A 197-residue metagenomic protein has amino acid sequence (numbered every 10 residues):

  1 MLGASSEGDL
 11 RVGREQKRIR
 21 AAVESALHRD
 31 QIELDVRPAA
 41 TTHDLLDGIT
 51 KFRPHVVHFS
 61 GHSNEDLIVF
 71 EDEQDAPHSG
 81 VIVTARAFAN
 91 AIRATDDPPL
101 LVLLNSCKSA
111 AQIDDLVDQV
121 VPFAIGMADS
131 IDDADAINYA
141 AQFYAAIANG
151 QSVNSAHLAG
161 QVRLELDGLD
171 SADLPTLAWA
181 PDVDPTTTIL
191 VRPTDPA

Functional and structural regions predicted by a protein language model:
M1-A85, D115: A domain-level signal for caspase-like cysteine endopeptidase catalytic cores and their zymogen-processing architecture
F59-Q142: Catalytic cores of nucleophile-dependent amide-cleaving enzymes
H78-D97, A148-A197: Caspase-like cysteine protease fold
Y139-Q151: Active-site proximal helix-loop segment of RNase H-like, two-metal nucleases, encompassing DDE(D)
